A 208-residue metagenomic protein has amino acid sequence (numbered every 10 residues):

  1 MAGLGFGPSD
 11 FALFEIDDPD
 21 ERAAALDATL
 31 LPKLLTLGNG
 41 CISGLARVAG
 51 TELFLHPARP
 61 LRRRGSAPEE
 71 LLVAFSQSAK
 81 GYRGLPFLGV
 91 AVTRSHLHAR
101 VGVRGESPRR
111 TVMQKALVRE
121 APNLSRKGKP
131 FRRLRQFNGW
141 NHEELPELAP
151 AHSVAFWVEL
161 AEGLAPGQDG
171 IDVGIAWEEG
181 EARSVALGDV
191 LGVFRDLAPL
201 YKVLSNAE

Functional and structural regions predicted by a protein language model:
M1-A46, E143-E208: Long, solvent-exposed, polar/charged low-complexity segments
L4, P8-E15, H56-R64, L71: Membrane-targeting and insertion segments and their boundary/processing signals
P32-T36, G50-F54, A67-L71, Q77-K80 (+2 more regions): A short linear-motif detector with a strong N-terminal bias
N39-A67: Short N-terminal edge-element motif at the start of the domain
G50-A58, V73, K80, L97-A99 (+2 more regions): Generic preference for hydrophobic/aromatic residues in regular secondary structure cores
L53-H56, P68-F75, R83-F87, L124-P146: Soluble extramembrane domains of integral membrane proteins
G65-S125: Aromatic- and glycine-enriched beta-alpha-beta binding-site module
E106-G167: Short, internal acidic amphipathic alpha-helical interface segments that mediate docking to partner proteins
